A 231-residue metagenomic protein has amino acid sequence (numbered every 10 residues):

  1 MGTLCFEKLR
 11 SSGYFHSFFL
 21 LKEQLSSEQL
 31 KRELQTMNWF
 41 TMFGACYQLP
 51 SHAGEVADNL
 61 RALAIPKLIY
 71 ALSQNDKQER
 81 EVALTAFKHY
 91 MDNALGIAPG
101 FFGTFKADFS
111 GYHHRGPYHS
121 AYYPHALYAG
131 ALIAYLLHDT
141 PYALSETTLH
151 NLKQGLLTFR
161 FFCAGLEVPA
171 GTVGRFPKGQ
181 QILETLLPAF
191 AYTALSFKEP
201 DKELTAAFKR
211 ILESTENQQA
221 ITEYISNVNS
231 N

Functional and structural regions predicted by a protein language model:
M1-P188: Aromatic-lined, polymer-binding surfaces characteristic of secreted/periplasmic polysaccharide-degrading enzymes
A164-N231: Long, K/E/R/D-enriched contiguous segments that form extended
